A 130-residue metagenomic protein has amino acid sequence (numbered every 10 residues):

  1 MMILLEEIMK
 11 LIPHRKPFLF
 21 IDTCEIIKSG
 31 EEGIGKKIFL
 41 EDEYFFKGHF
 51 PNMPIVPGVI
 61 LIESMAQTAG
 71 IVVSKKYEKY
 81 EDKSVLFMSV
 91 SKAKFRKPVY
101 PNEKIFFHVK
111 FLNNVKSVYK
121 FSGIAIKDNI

Functional and structural regions predicted by a protein language model:
M2, A69-F106: Hydrophobic beta-strand-centered segment that forms part of the acyl-chain substrate-binding groove
I3-R15, D82: Short aromatic-glycine motifs in intrinsically disordered, low-complexity regions
M9, N52, F95-K97: Beta-strand-rich interaction surfaces with strong enrichment in secreted/lumenal proteins
K16-V56: Catalytic strand-loop segment that frames the active site of acyl-thioester-processing enzymes
C24, V90-D128: Hydrophobic beta-sheet segments that form the core/acyl-binding groove of ACP/CoA-dependent acyl-chain-processing
S29, L40-D42, N114-K116, D128-I130: Short coil/turn motifs at secondary-structure junctions
K47-P57, I62-I71, F87: Compact, glycine-rich, soluble single-domain proteins
